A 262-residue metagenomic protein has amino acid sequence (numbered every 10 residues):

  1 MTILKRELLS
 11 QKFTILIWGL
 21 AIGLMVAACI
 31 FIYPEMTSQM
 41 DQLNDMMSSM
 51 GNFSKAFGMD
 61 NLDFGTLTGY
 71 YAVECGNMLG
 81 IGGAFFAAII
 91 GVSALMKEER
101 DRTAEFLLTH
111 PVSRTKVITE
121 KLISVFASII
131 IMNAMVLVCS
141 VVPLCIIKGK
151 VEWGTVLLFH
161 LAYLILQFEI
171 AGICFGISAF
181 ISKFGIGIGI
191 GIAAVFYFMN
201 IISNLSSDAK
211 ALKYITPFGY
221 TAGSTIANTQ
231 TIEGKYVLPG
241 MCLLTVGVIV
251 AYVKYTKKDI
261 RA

Functional and structural regions predicted by a protein language model:
M1-I22: Aromatic- and glycine-rich beta-strand/loop motifs that create alpha-glucan
Q11-T14, A28-T68, I188-A262: Terminal transmembrane helical anchor/hairpin motif
G23, A27-F31, A72-G76, T119-F175 (+2 more regions): Secretory targeting signals
Y71-M96: Long, hydrophobic alpha-helical segments
A87-G91, T103, C139, G172-I173 (+2 more regions): Hydrophobic/aromatic residues in alpha-helical transmembrane segments
A88-L108, L122: Transmembrane helix boundary and interhelical loop/hinge segments in multi-pass membrane proteins
L164-F198, I202: A structural motif at transmembrane helix-loop-helix junctions in multipass membrane proteins
